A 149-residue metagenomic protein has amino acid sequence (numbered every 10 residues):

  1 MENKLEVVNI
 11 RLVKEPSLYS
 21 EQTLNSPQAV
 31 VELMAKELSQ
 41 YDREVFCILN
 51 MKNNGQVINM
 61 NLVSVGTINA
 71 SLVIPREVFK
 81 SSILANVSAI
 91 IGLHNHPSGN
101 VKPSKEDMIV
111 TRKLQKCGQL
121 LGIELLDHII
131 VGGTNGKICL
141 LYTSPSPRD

Functional and structural regions predicted by a protein language model:
M1-S20: Long amphipathic alpha-helical segments
S20-S81: Glycine-rich, small/polar surface segments that engage phosphate groups of diverse ligands
V45, G132-G133: Polybasic/polar functional segments that serve as interface/processing modules
V65-V110: Short HxH-centered metal-ligating active-site micro-motif
D107-T111, Q115, S144: Short, electropositive alpha-helical surface patch
K113-G132: Well-ordered alpha/beta subsegment
N135-L140: Histidine/acidic-residue-rich catalytic or RNA/ligand-binding cores of hydrolases and nuclease-related proteins
Y142-D149: Conserved small/polar residues in nucleotide/adenosyl-binding loops
